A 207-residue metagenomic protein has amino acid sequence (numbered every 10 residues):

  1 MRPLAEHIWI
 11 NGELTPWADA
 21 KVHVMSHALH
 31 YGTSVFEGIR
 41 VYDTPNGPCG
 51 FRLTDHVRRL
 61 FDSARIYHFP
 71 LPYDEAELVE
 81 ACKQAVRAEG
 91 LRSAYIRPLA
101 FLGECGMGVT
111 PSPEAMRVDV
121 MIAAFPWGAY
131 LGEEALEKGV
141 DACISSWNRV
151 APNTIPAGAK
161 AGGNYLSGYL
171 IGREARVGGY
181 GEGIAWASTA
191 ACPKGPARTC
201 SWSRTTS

Functional and structural regions predicted by a protein language model:
M1-Y73, E77-Q84, V109-S207: Helix-start/capping segments and mature chain N-termini
V79-S93, R97-M107, F125: Short, acidic/charged, Gly/Pro-enriched secondary-structure junctions
